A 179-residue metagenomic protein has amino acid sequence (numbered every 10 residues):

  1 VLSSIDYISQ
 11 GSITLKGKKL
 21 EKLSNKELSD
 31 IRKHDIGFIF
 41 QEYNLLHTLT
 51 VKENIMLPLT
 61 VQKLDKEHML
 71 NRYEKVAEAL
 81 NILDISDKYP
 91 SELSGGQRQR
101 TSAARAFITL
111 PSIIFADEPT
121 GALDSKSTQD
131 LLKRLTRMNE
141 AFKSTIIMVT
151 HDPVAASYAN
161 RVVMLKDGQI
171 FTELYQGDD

Functional and structural regions predicted by a protein language model:
V1-Y158: ABC family nucleotide-binding domain
D65-K66, M164, D178: Hydrophobic alpha-helical membrane context
T136, M164-D167: A short, amphipathic alpha-helical segment
Y158-M164: Conserved catalytic segment of ABC-fold P-loop ATPases
Q169-D179: Conserved beta-strand-loop-alpha-helix hinge in the C-terminal portion of ABC ATPase nucleotide-binding domains
